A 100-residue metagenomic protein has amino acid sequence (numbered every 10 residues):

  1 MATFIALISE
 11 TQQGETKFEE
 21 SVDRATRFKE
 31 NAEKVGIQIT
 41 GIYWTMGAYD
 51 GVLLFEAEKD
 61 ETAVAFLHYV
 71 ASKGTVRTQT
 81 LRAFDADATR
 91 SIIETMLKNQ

Functional and structural regions predicted by a protein language model:
M1-E33, Q38, M46-Y49, A88-Q100: Short S/T/G/P-rich N-terminal loop/turn motif that feeds into the first structured element of a domain
I5-S9, Y43-F66: Short, well-ordered beta-strand segments in beta-rich or mixed alpha/beta enzyme and ligand-binding folds
E19, L53-L54, T80: Short N-terminal micro-motifs specific to bacterial/archaeal maturation and metal-cluster initiation sites
G36-Y43, T78-T80: A short linear hydrophobic-aromatic micro-motif
A57-D87: An amphipathic, aromatic/His-enriched active-site/gating alpha helix that lines ligand/cofactor pockets
